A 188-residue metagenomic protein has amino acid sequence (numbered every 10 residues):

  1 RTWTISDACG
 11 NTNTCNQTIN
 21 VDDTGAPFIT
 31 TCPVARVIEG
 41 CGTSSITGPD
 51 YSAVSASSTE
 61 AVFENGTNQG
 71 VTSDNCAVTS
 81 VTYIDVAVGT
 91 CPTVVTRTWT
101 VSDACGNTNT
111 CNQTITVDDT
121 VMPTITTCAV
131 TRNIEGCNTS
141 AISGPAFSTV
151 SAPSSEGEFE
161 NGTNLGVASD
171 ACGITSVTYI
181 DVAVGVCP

Functional and structural regions predicted by a protein language model:
R1-P188: Proline-threonine-serine-rich low-complexity tracts
